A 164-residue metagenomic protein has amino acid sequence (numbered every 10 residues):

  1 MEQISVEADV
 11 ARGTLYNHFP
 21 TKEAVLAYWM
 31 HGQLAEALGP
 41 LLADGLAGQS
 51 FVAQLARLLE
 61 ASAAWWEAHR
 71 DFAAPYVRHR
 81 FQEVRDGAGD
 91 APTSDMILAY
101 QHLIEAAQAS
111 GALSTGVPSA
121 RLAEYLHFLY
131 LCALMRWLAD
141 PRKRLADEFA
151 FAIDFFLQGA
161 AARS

Functional and structural regions predicted by a protein language model:
M1-A24, Y28: Helix-turn-helix
T14, A61, W65, L129-R136: Amphipathic alpha-helical interface segments
F19, R78-V84: Short helix-capping/turn signature of helix-turn-helix
Y28, L42-A68, A123-L126: Hydrophobic alpha-helical connector segments
A35-G39, A68, V84-A112, A120-F128 (+2 more regions): Amphipathic alpha-helical packing segments from all-alpha helical-bundle domains
A74-R78, S110-D154, R163: Hydrophobic/aromatic-rich alpha-helical bundle segments in the mid-to-C-terminal region
L103, F155-A160: C-terminal alpha-helix
